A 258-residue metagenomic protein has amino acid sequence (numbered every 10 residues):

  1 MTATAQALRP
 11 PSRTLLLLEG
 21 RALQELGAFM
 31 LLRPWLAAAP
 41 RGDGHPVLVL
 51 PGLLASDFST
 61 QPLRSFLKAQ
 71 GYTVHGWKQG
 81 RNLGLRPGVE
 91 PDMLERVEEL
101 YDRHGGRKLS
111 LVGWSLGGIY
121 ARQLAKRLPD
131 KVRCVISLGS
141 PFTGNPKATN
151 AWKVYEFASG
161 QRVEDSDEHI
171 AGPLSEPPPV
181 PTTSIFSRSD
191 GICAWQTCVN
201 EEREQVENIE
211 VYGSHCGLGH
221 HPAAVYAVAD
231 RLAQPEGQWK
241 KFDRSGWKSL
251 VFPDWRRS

Functional and structural regions predicted by a protein language model:
M1-V47, T60, S65, Q70 (+1 more regions): Flexible, membrane-associating and regulatory peripheral segments of lipid-active enzymes
E25, W35-A38, G42, V49 (+9 more regions): Amphipathic, alpha-helical segments enriched in basic
G27-W35, P40, Y101, Y155-R162 (+1 more regions): Generic secondary-structure transition motif, activating predominantly at the C-termini of alpha-helices
F29, L54-A55, S189-G191: Short beta->alpha connector loops
H45-F58, P62, K68-W77, R81-V180: Serine-dependent carboxylesterase/thioesterase catalytic core of lipase-like alpha/beta-hydrolase/SGNH enzymes
K126-R127, V132-S258: Helical cap/lid subdomain of alpha/beta-hydrolase-fold lipid enzymes that gates access to the catalytic pocket
